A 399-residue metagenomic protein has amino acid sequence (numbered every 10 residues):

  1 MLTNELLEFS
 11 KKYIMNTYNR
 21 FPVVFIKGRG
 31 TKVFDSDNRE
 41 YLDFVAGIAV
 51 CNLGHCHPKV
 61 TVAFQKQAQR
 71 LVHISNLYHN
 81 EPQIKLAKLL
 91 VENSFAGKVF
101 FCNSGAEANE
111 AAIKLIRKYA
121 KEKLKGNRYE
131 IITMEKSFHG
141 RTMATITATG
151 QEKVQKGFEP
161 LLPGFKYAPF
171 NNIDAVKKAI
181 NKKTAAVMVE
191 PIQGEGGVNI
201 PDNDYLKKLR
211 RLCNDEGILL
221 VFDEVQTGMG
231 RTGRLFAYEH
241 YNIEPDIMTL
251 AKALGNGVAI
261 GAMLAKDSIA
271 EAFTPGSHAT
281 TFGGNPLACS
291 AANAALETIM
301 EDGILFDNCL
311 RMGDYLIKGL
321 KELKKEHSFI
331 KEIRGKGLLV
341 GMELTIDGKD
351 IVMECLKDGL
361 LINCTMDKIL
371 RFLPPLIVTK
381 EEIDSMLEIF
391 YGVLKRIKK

Functional and structural regions predicted by a protein language model:
M1-K399: Conserved N-terminal phosphate-binding loop of PLP-dependent enzymes in the Aspartate aminotransferase
